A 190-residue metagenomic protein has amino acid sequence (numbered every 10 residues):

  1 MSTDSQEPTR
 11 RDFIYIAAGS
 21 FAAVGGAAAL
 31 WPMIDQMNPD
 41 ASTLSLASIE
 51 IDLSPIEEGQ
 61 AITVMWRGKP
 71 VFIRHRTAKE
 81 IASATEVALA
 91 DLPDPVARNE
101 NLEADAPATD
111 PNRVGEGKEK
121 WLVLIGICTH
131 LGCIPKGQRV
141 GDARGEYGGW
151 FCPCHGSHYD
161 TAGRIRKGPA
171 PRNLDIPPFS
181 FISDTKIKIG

Functional and structural regions predicted by a protein language model:
S2-F21: N-terminal secretory signal peptides and thylakoid transit peptides that target proteins across membranes
T9-R10, V64, L124: Generic detector of short, well-ordered, non-transmembrane alpha-helical segments enriched in hydrophobic residues
F21-A22, R172: Short amphipathic alpha-helical segments with coiled-coil-like heptad repeat character
V24-P70: C-terminal segment of N-terminal export signals and the immediately downstream linker at the start of the mature
L53-P55, W66, R74-H75, I125 (+1 more regions): Pocket-edge structural micro-motifs
A61-A108: Extracytoplasmic/periplasmic/luminal assembly and interaction segments in envelope/secretory/respiratory proteins
A90-G190: Rieske [2Fe-2S] iron-sulfur-binding domain
